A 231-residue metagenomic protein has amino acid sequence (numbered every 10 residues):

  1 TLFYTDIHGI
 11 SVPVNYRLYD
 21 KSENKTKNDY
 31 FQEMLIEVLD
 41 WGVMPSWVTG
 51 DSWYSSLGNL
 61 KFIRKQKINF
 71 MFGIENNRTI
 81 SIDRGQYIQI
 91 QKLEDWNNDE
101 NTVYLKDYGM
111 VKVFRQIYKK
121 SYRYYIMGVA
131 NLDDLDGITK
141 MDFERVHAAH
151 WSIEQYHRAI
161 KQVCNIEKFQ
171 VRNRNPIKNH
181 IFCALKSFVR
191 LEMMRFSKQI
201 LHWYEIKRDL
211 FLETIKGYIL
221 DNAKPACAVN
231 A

Functional and structural regions predicted by a protein language model:
T1-G9: Short conserved beta-strand segments at catalytic cores or DNA/RNA-binding microdomains of nucleic-acid binding
G9-A231: Single, function-defining residue in the core of a domain
